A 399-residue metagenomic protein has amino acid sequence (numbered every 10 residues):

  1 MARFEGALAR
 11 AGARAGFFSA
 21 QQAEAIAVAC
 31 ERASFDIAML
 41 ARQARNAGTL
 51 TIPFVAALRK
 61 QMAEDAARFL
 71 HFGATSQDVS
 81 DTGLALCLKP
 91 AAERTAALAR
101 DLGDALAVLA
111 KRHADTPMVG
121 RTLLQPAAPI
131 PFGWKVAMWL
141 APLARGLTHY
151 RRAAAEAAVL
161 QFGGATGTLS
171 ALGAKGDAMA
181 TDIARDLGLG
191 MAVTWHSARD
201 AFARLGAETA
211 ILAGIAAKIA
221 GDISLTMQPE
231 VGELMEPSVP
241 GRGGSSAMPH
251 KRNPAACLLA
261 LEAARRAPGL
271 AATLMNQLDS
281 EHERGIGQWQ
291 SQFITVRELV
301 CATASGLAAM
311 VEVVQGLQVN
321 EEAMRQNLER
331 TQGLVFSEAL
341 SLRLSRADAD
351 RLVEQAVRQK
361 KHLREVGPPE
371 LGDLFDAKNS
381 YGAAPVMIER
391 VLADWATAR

Functional and structural regions predicted by a protein language model:
M1-F4, R42-A47, E230, M248-R399: Glycine-rich cofactor/substrate-binding loops
M1-L169, K175-A180, D186, G244-S245 (+2 more regions): A helix-coil-helix interface module used to build multimeric assemblies and to scaffold catalytic/cofactor sites
L8-A13, C87-A99, T209, A213-K218 (+2 more regions): Alpha-helical support elements that line or immediately flank enzyme active sites and cofactor-binding pockets
A23-A25, E156-G164, T181, W195 (+3 more regions): Beta-strand segments within the central parallel beta-sheet cores of soluble alpha/beta enzyme folds
L70, G188-W195, A272-E283: A glycine-rich, basic-preceded beta-loop-alpha segment at the flavin cofactor/substrate interface of flavin-utilizing
D81, L88, A92, V136 (+5 more regions): Amphipathic alpha-helical coiled-coil segments and their boundaries
D104, A141, T148, A210 (+5 more regions): Solvent-exposed alpha-helix faces
A178-P268: Acidic, glycine-rich loop-and-beta core segments that form the ion-binding/anion-interacting portion of active sites
